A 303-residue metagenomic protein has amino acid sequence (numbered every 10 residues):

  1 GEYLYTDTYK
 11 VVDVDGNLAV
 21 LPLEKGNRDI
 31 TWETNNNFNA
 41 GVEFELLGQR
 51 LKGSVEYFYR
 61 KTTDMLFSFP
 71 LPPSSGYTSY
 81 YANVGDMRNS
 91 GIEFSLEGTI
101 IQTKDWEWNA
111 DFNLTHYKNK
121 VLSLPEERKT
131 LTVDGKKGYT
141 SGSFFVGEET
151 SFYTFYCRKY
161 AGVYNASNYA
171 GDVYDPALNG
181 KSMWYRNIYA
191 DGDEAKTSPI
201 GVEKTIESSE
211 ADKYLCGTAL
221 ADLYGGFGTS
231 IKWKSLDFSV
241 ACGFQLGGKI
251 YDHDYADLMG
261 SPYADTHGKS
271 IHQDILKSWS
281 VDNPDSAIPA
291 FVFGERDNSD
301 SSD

Functional and structural regions predicted by a protein language model:
G1-V146, D303: Extracellular/periplasmic, surface-exposed regions of secreted and cell-surface proteins
E2-L4, K10, Q49, Q102 (+5 more regions): Residue-identity detector for glutamine
G26, G41, S209-D212, Y224-F227 (+1 more regions): Short, hydrophobic/aromatic alpha-helical segments in well-folded domains
G53, Y57-N89, T115, G201 (+2 more regions): Small-side-chain secondary-structure face that scaffolds active or pore-lining regions
A82, T99-G217, I250, D257-S301: Conserved small-residue
V84-M87, G217, A221: Short alpha-helix boundary/capping segments
P176-N179, T218-H253: Glycine-rich, aromatic-lined ligand/substrate-binding cores of catalytic and carbohydrate-binding domains
